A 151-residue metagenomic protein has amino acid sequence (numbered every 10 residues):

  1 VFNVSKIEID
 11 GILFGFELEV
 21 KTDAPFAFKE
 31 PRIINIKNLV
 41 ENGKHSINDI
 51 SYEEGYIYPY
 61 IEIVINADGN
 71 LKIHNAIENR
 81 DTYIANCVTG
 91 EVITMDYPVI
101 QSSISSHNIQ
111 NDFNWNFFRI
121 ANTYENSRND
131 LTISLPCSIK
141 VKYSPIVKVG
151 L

Functional and structural regions predicted by a protein language model:
V1-P25: Short beta-strand and beta-hairpin "edge-sheet" elements
E30-L151: Intrinsically disordered, low-complexity segments enriched in serine, threonine, and glycine
